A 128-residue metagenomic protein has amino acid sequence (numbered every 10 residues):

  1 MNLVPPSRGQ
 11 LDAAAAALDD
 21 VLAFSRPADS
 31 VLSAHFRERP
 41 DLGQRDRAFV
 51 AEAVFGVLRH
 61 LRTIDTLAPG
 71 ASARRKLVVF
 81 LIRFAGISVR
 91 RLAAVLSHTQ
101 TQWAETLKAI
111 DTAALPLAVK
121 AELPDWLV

Functional and structural regions predicted by a protein language model:
M1-V128: Class I Rossmann-like S-adenosyl-L-methionine
